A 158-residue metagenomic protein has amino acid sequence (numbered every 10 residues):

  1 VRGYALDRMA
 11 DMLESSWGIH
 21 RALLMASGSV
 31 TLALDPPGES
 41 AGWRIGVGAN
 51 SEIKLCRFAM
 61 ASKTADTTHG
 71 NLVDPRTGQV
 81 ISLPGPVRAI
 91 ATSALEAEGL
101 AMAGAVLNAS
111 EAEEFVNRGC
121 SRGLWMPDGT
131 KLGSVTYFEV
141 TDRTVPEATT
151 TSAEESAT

Functional and structural regions predicted by a protein language model:
V1-T158: Mature catalytic core of soluble alpha/beta enzymes
